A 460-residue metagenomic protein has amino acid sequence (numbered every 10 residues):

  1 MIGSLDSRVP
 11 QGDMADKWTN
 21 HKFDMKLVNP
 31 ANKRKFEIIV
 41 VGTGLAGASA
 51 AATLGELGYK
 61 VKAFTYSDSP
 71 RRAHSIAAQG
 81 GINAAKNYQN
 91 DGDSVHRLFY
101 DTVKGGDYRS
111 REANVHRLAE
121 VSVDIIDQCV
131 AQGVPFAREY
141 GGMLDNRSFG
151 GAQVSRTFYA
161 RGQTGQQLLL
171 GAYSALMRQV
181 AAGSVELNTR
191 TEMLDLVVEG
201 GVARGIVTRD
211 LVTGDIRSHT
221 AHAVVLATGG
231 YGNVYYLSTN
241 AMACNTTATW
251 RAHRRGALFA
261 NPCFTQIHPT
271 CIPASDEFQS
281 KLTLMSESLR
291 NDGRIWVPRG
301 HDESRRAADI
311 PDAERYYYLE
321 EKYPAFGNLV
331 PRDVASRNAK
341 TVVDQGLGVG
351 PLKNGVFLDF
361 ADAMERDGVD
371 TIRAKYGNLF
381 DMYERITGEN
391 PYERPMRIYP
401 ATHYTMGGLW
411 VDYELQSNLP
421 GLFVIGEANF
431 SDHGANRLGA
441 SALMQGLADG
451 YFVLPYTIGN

Functional and structural regions predicted by a protein language model:
M1-I38, E56: Extreme N-terminal leader/targeting segments of oxidoreductases
K33-F36, V212-A223, N418: Core beta-strand elements of the Rossmann-like FAD/NAD(P) dinucleotide-binding domain in flavoenzyme oxidoreductases
I38-A63: N-terminal Rossmann-like FAD-binding beta1-loop-alpha1 element of flavoenzymes
I39-V41, H219-T228, F423-V424: Short hydrophobic core segments
G55-I82: Glycine-rich FAD pyrophosphate-binding loop
V130-D215, A227, C271-L282: Conserved redox-cofactor binding core of oxidoreductases
A223-F278, L282, N436-Y456: Glycine-rich loop(s) and the adjacent beta-strand/alpha-helix scaffold that form part
R251, L258-R385, Y456: An anion/pyrophosphate-binding glycine-rich loop and adjacent beta-alpha core in soluble alpha-beta enzymes
